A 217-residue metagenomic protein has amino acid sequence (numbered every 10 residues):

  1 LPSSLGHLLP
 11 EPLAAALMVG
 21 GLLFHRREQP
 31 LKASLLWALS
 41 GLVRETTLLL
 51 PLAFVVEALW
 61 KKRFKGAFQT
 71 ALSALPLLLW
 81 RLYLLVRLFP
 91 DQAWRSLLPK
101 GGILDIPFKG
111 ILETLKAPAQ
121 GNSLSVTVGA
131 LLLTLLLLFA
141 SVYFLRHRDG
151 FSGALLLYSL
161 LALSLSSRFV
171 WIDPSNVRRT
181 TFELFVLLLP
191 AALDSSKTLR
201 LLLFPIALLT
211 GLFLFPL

Functional and structural regions predicted by a protein language model:
L1-L13, S40, F169-T180: Membrane-embedded glycan-lipid processing machinery
L8-L9, A16, H25, L39-T46 (+5 more regions): Transmembrane helix irregularities
P12-K32, L187: Specific aromatic-rich, kink-prone transmembrane helix
H25-L35, V55-F68, A191-I206: Membrane-interface junctions at the ends of membrane-embedded or membrane-associated helices
T47-A162: Membrane-lumen/periplasm interface segments of specific transmembrane helices in polyprenyl phosphate-linked
T70-L77, S196-L217: Signature aromatic-anchored transmembrane alpha helix within multi-pass, membrane-resident enzymes that catalyze glycan
L84-L88, L163-W171, L214-L217: Juxtamembrane "helix-exit" motif on the non-cytosolic side of transmembrane helices
I172-S195: Hydrophobic/aromatic-rich transmembrane helices and adjacent perimembrane loops
